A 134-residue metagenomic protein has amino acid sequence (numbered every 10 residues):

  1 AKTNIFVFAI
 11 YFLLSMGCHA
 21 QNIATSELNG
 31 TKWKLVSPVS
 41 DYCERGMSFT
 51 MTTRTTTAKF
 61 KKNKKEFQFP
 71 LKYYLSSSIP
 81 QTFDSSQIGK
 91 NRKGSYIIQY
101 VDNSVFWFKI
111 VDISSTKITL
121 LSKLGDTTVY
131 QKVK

Functional and structural regions predicted by a protein language model:
A1-F6: Bacterial N-terminal signal peptides that target proteins for export
V7-S15: Bacterial N-terminal signal peptides
H19-K32: N-terminal helix-cap/turn-to-beta initiation motif at the start of protein domains
Q21, V133-K134: Short, solvent-exposed mixed-charge patches
G30-M47: Start-of-domain marker
P38-C43, T57-S115: Contiguous, well-ordered beta-strand patches that form the walls/edges of small beta-barrel/beta-sandwich domains
T52, S114-I118: Ser/Thr- and Asn-enriched, surface-exposed coil loops between beta-strands
G125-V133: Short, low-complexity, Pro/Ser/Thr/Gly-rich segments in the mature regions of secreted, periplasmic
